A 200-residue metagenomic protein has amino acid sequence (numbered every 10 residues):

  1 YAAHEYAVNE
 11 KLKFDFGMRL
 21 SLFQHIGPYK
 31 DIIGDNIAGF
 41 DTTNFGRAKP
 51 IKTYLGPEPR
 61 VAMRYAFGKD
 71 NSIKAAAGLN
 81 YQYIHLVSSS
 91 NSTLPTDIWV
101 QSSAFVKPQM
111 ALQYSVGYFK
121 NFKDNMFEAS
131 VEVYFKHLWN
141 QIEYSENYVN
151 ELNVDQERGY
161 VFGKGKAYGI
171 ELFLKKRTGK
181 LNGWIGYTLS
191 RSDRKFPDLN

Functional and structural regions predicted by a protein language model:
Y1-D70, Y83, L199: Signature of Gram-negative outer-membrane beta-barrel scaffolds
A2-Y6, V61-Y65, V116-K120, V133 (+2 more regions): Residues on the lipid-exposed face of transmembrane beta-strands in outer-membrane beta-barrel proteins
V8, K49-G56, F105-M110, F162-K166 (+2 more regions): Short sequence motifs at beta-strands and strand-loop junctions characteristic of Gram-negative outer-membrane
K11-F14, D70-I73, D124-A129, K180-G183: Repeated loop/turn-to-beta-strand initiation elements of outer-membrane beta-barrel proteins
F16-L22, A75-L79, D97, Y118 (+2 more regions): Transmembrane beta-barrel strands of outer-membrane/channel proteins
Q24-I51, S89-S102, S145-R158, K195-N200: Solvent-exposed loop segments that connect transmembrane elements
A66, I73-G78, Q82-I84, S88 (+2 more regions): Membrane-embedded beta-barrel scaffold of Gram-negative outer-membrane proteins
Y134-H137, V154-N200: Gram-negative outer-membrane beta-barrel transporters
